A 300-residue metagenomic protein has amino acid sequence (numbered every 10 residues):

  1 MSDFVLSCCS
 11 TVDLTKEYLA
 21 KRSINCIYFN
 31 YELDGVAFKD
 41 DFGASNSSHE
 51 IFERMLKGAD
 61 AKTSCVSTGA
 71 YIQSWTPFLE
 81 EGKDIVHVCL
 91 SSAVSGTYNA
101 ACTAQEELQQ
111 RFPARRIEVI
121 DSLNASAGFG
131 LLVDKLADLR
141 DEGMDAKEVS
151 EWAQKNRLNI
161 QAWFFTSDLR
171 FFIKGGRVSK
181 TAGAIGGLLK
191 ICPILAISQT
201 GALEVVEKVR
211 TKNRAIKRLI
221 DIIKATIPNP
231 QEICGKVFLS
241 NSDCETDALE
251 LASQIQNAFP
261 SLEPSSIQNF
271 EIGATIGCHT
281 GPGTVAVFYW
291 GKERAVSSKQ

Functional and structural regions predicted by a protein language model:
D3, T11-L19, I24-N30, A93 (+5 more regions): Mixed-charge interfacial surface used for oligomerization/domain docking and macromolecular partner engagement
D3-V5, L79: A general secondary-structure boundary signal
V5-A70: N-terminal glycine-rich anion-binding loop in soluble enzyme alpha/beta folds
F38, F52, Y71, W75 (+5 more regions): Aromatic side chains
S45-F52, W75, E80, E107: A short glycine/small-residue-enriched secondary-structure motif
L56-S92, N99-T103, S150: Glycine-rich phosphate- or other oxyanion-binding loops that anchor nucleotides, phosphorylated ligands
